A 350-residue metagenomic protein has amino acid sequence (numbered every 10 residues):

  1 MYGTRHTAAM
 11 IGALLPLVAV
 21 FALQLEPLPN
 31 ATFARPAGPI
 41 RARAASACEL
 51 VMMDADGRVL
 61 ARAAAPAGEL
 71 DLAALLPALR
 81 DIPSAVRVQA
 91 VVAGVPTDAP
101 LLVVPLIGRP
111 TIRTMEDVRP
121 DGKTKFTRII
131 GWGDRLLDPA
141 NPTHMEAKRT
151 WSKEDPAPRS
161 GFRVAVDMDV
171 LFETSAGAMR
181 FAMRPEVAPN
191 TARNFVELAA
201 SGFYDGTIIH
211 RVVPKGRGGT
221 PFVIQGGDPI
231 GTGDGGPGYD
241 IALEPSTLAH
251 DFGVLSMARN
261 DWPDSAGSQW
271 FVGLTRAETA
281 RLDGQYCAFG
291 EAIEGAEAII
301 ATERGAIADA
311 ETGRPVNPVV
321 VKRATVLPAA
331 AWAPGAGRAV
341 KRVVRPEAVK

Functional and structural regions predicted by a protein language model:
M1-M10: N-terminal secretory signal peptides that target proteins for export/translocation
M10-I11, A44: Short stretches within intrinsically disordered, low-complexity N-terminal or propeptide regions
G12-A19: Bacterial N-terminal signal peptides
F21-K350: Cyclophilin-like peptidyl-prolyl cis-trans isomerases
